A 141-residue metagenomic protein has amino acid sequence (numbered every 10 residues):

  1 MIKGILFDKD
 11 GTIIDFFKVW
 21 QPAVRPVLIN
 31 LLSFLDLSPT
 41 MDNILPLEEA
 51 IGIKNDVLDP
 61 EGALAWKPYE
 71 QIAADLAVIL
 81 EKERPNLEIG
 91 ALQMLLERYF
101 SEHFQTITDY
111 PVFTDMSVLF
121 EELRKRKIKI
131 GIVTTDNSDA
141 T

Functional and structural regions predicted by a protein language model:
I2-T114, R124-R126: N-terminal helical cap/lid subdomain that shapes the substrate entry/recognition surface in HAD-like hydrolases
T12, T134-D136: Conserved phosphate-coupling serine/threonine residues in phosphotransfer and NTP-handling enzymes
T114-D115, D136-N137: Short beta->alpha linker loops
A140: Phosphate- and divalent-cation-binding pockets in alpha/beta enzyme and binding domains that engage nucleotide-derived
